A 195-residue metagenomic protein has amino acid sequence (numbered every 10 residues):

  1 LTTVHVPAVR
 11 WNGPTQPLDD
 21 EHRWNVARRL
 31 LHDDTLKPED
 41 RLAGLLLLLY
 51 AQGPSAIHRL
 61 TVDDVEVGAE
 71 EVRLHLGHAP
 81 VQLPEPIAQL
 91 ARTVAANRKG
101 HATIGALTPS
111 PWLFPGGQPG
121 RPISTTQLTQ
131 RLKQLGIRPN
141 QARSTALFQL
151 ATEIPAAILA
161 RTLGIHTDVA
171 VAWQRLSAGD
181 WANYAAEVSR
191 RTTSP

Functional and structural regions predicted by a protein language model:
L1-H32, L74, P115-Q118: Flexible interdomain linker/hinge and immediately adjacent N-terminus of the catalytic tyrosine-recombinase domain
T2-H5, A43-A69, R161, T167: Short, charged phosphate-coordinating catalytic segments
D19-P54, R143: Basic, Lys/Arg- and aromatic-enriched nucleic-acid-binding interface segment
H32-D33, D63-G68, G100, G136-I137 (+1 more regions): Solenoid-like repeat scaffolds
L36, Y50, T125-T162, G179-W181 (+1 more regions): Short, basic (Lys/Arg/His-rich) helix/loop patches that form interaction surfaces in the mid-to-C-terminal regions
V67-P119: Basic, alpha-helical nucleic-acid-contacting "clamp/cap" segments
H101-T108, P115, W181-P195: C-terminal secondary-structure termini that scaffold catalytic or DNA-interacting sites
I165-W173: Short, basic interhelical loop/turn and adjoining N-cap of the next helix at nucleic-acid- or acidic-partner-contacting
